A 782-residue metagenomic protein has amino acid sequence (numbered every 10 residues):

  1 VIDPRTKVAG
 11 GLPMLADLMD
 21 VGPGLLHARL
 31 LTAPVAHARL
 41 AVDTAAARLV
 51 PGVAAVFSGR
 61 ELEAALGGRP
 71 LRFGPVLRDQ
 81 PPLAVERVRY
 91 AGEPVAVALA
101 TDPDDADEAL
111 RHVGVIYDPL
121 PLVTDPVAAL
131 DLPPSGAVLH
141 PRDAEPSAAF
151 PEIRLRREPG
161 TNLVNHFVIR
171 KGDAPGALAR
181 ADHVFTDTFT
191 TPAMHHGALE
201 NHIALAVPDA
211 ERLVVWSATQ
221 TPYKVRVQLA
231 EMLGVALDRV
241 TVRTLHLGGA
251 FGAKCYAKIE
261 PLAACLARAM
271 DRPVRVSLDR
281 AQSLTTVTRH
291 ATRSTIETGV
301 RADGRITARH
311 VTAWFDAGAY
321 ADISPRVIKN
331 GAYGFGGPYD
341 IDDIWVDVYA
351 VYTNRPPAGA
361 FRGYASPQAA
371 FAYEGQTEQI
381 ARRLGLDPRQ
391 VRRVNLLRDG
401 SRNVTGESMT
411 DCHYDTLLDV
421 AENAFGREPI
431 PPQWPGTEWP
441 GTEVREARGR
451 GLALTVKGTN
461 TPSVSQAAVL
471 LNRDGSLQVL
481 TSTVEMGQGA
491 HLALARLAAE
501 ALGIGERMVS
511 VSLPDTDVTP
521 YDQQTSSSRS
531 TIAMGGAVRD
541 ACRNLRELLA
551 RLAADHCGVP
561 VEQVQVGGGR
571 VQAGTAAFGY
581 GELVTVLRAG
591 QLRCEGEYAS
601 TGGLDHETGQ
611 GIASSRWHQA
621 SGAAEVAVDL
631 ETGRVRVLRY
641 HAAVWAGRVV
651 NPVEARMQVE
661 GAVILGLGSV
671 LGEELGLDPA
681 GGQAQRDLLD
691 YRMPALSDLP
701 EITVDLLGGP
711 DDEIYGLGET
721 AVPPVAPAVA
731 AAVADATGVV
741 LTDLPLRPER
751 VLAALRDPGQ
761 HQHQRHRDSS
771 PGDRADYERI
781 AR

Functional and structural regions predicted by a protein language model:
V1-R156, Q591, Q683-A684: Flexible, low-hydrophobicity surface segments
I2-T6, A28, R111-L120, Q220 (+4 more regions): Extended active-site and interfacial segments that coordinate phosphate-rich ligands in large catalytic machineries
D3-G10, R72-G74, R78, P159-A204 (+4 more regions): Glycine-rich loop/linker segments at domain edges
G59-R60, G234-R239, A269-V274, A302 (+4 more regions): C-terminal catalytic domains of large/alpha subunits in multi-subunit enzymes
G67-L71, A109-H112, R226-Q228, F251-A257 (+11 more regions): Short acidic, glycine/serine/threonine-rich loops at helix termini
E86-R87, A236-D238, V242-R243, L266-D279 (+1 more regions): Conserved catalytic cysteine-centered active-site region of acyl-thioester-dependent Claisen-condensing enzymes
H140-L233, L396-S476, A684-A695, T703-L706: Helix-loop-helix junctions that connect adjacent transmembrane helices in secondary transporters/permeases, recognized
V227, H246-D271, R275-L278, A490-L497: Thiamine diphosphate
